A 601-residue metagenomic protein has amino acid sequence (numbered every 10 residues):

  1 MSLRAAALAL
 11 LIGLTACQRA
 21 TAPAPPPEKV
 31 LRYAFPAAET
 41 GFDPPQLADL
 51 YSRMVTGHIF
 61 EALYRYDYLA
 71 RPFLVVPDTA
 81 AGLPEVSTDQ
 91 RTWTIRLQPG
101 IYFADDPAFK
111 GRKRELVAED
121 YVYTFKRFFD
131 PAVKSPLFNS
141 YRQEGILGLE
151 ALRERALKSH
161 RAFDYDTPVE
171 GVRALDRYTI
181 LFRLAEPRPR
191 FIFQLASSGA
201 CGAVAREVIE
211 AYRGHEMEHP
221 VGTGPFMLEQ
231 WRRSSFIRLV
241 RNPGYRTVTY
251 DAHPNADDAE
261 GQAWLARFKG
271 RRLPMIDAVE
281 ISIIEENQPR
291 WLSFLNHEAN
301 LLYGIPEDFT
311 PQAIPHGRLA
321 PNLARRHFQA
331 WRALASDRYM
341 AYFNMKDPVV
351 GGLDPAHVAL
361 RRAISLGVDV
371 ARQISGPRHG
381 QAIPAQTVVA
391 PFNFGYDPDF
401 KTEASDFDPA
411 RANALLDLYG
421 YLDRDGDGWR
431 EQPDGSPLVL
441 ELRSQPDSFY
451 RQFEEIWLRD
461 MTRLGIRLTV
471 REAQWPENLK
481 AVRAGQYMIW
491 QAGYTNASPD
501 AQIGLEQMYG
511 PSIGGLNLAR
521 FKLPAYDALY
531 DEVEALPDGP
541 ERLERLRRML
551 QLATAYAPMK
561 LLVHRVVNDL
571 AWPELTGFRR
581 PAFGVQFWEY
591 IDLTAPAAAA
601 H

Functional and structural regions predicted by a protein language model:
M1-A7: Bacterial N-terminal signal peptides that target proteins for export
A7-A16: Hydrophobic helical h-region of N-terminal Sec-dependent signal peptides in bacterial secretory/periplasmic proteins
C17-A24, Y68, P84, T92 (+12 more regions): Extracytoplasmic/periplasmic ligand-capture domains
P27-L31: Short structural boundary motif marking the start of a folded domain
A34-T88, V221: N-terminal lobe/hinge region of extracytoplasmic solute-binding protein
G148, T179, P189, C201-A205: Aromatic-residue-lined binding/catalytic grooves and analogous aromatic/hydrophobic interfacial grooves in multimeric
L562: Active-site-proximal polar cores
N568-L570: Extracellular/luminal re-entrant pore-loop and selectivity-filter region at the outer mouth of the permeation pathway
